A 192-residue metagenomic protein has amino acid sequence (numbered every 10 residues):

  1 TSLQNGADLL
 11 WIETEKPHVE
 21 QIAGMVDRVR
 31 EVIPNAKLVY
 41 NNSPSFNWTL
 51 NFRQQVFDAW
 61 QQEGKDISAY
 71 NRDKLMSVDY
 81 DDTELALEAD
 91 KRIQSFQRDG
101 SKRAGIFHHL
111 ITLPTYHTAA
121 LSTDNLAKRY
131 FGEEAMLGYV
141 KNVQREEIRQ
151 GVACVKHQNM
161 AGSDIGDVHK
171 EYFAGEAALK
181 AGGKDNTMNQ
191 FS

Functional and structural regions predicted by a protein language model:
T1-A104, S163-S192: Alpha/beta enzyme core
W11, H109-L110: Conserved beta-strand positions in the central sheet of alpha/beta enzyme cores
H18-E20, Y116-A119: Short secondary-structure capping/turn micro-motifs that flank functional sites
A36-F46, K102, E133-R149: Short, basic, helix/turn surface patches
T49-F52, H117-D124: Flexible glycine/acidic-rich beta-alpha junction loops that bind and position SAM and/or redox cofactors in anaerobic
I111-T115: Short acidic/histidine-rich active-site segments
A120-M136: C-terminal helical cap(s) of enzyme catalytic domains, especially alpha/beta-barrels
K141, R149-G166: TerminUS-proximal long segments
